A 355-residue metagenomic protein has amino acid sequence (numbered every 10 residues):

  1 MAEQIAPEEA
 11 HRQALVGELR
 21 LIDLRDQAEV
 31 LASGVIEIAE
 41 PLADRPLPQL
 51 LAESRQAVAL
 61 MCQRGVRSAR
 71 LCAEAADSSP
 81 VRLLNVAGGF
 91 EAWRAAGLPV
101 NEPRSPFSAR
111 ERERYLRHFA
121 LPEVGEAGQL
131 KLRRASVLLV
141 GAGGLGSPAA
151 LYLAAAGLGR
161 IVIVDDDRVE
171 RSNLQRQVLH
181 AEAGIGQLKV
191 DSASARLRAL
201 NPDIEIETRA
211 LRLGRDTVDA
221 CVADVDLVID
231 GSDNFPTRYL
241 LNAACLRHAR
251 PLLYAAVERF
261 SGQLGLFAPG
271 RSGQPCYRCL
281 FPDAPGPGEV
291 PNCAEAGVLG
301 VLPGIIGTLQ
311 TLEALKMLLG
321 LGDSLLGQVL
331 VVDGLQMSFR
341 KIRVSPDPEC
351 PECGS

Functional and structural regions predicted by a protein language model:
M1-E3, E18-R20, L24-S33, E40-A57 (+3 more regions): Adenine nucleotide-associated cytosolic modules
M1-E9, N85: N-terminal intrinsically disordered, low-complexity tails enriched in polar/charged
E8-G17: A short acidic-Thr-Gly-centered motif at the start of a beta-strand
R82-A92: Non-catalytic regulatory/accessory regions that flank a structured catalytic core
